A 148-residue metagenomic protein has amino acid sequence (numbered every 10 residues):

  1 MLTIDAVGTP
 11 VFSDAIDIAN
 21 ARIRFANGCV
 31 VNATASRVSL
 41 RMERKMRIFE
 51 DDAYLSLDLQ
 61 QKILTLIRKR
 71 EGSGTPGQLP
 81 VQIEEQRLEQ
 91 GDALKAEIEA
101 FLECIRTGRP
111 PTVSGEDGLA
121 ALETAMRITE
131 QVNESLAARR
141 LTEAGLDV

Functional and structural regions predicted by a protein language model:
M1-K62, G91, K95-R109, A144-V148: Contiguous beta-strand/loop segments that form the cofactor/metal-binding neighborhood of enzyme cores
I16-D17, K69, A125-M126: Short secondary-structure transition/capping segments
A19, E43, I63, R70 (+3 more regions): Residue-level detector of alpha-helical recognition elements and their boundaries
A26, A100-V148: C-terminal helix-rich "cap/oligomerization" subdomain common to oxidoreductases
M46-I48, K62-P76: Short polybasic amphipathic segments
L57, L66, A121-L122: Short active-site-adjacent structural elements
P76-E84: Short glycine/proline- and charge-enriched loop/turn segments that cap or connect secondary-structure elements
I83-D92: A short glycine-threonine-serine/GTX helix/turn-capping micro-motif
